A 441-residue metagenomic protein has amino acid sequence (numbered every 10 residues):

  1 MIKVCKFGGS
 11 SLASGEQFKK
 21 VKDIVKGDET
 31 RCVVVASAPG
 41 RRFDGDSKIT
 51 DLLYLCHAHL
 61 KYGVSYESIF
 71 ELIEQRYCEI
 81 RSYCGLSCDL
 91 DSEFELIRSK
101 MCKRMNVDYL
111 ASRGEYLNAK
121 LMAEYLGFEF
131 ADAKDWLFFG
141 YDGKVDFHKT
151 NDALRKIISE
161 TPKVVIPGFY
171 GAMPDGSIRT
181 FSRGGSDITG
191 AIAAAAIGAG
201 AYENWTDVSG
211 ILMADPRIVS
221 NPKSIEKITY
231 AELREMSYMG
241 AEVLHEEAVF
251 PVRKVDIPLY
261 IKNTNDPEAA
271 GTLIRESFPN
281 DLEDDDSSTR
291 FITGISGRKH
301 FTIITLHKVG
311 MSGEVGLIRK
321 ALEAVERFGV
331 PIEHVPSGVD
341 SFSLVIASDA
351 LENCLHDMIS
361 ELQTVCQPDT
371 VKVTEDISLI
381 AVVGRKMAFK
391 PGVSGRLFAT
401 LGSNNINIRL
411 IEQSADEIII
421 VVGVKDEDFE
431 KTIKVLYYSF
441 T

Functional and structural regions predicted by a protein language model:
M1-V249, A347, G423-K425: Nucleotide/pyrophosphate-binding catalytic subdomain
I2-K3, R31-V34, F128-E129, P162-V165 (+13 more regions): Structural motif
A36-C56, L212, I261-L282, V339 (+1 more regions): Terminal amphipathic helices with adjacent charged low-complexity linkers/tails
A58, C78, S82, I257-Y260 (+2 more regions): Non-catalytic alpha-helical coupling and interface elements of nucleotide-dependent molecular machines and regulators
H245, D256-N263: Acidic/polar loop patches that form or flank catalytic/metal-binding clefts of enzymes that bind anionic ligands
A270-T441: A conserved regulatory-domain signal marking ACT and ACT-like small-molecule sensing domains and adjacent regulatory
